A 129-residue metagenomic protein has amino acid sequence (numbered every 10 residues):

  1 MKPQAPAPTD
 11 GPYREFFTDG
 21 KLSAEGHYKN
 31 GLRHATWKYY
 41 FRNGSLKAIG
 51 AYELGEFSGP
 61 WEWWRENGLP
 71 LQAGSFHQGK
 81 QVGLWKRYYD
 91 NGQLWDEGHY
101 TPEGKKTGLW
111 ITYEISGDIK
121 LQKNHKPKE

Functional and structural regions predicted by a protein language model:
M1-E129: Glycine/tyrosine- and acidic-biased, solvent-exposed loop/turn segments at the edges of beta-strands
